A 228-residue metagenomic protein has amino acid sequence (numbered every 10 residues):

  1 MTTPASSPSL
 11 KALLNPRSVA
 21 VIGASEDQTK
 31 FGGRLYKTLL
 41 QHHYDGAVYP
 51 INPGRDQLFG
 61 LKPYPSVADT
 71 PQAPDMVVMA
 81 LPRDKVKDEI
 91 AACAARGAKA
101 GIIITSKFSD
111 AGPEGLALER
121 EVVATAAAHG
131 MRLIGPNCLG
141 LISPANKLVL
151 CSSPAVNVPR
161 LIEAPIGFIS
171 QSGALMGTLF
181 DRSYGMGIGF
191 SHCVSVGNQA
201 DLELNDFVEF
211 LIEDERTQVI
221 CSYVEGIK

Functional and structural regions predicted by a protein language model:
M1-K228: Catalytic-core regions of core metabolic enzymes, especially those transforming organic acids/acyl-group intermediates
